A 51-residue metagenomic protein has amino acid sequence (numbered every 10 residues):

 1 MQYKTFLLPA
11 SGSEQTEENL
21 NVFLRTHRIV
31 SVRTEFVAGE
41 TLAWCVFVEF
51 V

Functional and structural regions predicted by a protein language model:
M1-E14: A short, exposed loop/beta-hairpin motif centered on an aromatic-Gly-Thr core
M1-Y3, H27, A43: Sequence-level motif detector for i,i+2 pairs with an aromatic at +2
Y3-T5, E18-N19, F50: Intrinsic disorder/low-complexity segments enriched in polar/small residues
F6, I29-V32, V46-V48: Hydrophobic beta-strand residues in large extracellular and virion-surface proteins
S13-E35: A short, charged, amphipathic alpha-helix used as a generic interaction element across diverse proteins
E40-V51: C-terminal edge-of-domain segments
